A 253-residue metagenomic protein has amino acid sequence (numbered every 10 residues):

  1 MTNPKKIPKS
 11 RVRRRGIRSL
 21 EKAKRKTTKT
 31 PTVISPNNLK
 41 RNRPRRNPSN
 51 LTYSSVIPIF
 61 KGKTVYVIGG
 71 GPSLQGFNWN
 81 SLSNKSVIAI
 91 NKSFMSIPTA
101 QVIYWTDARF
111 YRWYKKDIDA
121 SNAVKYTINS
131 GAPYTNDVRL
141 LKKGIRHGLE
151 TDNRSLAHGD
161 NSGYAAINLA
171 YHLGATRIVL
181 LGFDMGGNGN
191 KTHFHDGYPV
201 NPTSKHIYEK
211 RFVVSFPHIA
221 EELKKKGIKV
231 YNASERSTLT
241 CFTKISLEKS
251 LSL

Functional and structural regions predicted by a protein language model:
P4-K9, R15-L253: Metal-ion/cofactor- or nucleotide/acyl-coenzyme-handling active-site neighborhoods
